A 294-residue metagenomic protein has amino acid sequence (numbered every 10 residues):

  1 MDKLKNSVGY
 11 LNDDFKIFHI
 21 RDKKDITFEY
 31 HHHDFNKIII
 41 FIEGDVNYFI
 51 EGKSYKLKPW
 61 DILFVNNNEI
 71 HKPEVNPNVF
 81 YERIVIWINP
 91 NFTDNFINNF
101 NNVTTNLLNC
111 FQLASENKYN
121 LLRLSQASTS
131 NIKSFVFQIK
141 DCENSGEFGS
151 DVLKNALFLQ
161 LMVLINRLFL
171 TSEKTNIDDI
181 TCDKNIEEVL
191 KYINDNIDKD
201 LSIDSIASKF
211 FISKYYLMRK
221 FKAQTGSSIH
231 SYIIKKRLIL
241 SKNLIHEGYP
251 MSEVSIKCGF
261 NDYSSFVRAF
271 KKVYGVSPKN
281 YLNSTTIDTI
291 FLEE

Functional and structural regions predicted by a protein language model:
M1-I62, N68-E69, P77, N101-C110 (+3 more regions): Generic protein-terminus/edge-of-domain signal
D2-H19, K72-N144, T171-S172: A hydrophobic/aromatic-rich effector-binding and dimerization subdomain of bacterial HTH-type transcriptional regulators
W60, Y216-F221, S265-F266, F270: Short hydrophobic/aromatic patch on the recognition helix
N117-T129, E143-D195, K199, D204-F210 (+2 more regions): Short, Lys/Arg-enriched, Trp-marked, Pro/Gly-tolerant hinge/linker segments that flank
L190-K191, D195, D200, D204 (+3 more regions): Terminal helix-turn-helix DNA-binding modules in bacterial transcription factors
